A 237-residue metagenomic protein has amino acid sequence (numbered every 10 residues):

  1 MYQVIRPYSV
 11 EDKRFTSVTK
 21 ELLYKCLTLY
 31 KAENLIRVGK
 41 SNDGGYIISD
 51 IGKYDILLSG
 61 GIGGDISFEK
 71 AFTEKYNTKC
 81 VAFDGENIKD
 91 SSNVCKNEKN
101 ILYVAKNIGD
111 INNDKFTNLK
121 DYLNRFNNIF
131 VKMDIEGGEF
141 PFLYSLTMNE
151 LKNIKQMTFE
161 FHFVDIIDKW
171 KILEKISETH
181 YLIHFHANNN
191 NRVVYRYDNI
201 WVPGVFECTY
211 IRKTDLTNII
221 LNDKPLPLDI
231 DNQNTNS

Functional and structural regions predicted by a protein language model:
Y2-I51, D65, K115-N128, F163-S237: Rossmann-like AdoMet/SAM-dependent catalytic core
A32-D114: SAM cofactor-binding core of SAM-dependent methyltransferases, primarily the Rossmann-like beta-alpha-beta module
L58, V81, K132, T158-E160 (+1 more regions): Beta-strand cores of modular interaction/reader domains in eukaryotic scaffold and signaling proteins, especially PDZ
I62, I108-L173: Active-site segment flanking the S-adenosylmethionine/decSAM binding pocket in AdoMet-dependent transferases
F68-A71, S91-V94, P141-L146, K169-W170 (+1 more regions): A short acidic (Asp/Glu
Y76, K99, N153, G204-F206: Residues that flank catalytic or metal-binding motifs in active/ligand-binding sites
Y76-T78, I154-K155, T179-H180: A short helix->loop->beta-strand "cap" motif at the edges of active sites that frequently abuts
